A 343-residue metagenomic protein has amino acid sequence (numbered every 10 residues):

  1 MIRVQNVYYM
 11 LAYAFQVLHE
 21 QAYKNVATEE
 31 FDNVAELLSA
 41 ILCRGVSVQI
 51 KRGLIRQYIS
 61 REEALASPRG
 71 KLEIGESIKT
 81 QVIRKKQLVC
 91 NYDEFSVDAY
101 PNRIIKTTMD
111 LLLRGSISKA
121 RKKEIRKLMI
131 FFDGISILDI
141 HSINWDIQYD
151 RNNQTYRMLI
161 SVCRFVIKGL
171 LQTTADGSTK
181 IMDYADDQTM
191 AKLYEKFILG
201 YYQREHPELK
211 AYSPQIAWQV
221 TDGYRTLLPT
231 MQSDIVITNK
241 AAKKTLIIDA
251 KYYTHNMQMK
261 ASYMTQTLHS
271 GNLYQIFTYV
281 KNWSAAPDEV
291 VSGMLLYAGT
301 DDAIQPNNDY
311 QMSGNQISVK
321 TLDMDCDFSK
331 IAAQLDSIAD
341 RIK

Functional and structural regions predicted by a protein language model:
M1-T179: Terminal, charged accessory segments of proteins
N144, M182-D183, M264: Short amphipathic alpha-helical segments at helix-loop
Y149-N153, T179-I198: A short, highly charged nucleic-acid-interacting micro-segment common to nuclease and nuclease-linked defense proteins
D187-K343: Catalytic core segments in nucleotide and nucleic-acid processing enzymes
